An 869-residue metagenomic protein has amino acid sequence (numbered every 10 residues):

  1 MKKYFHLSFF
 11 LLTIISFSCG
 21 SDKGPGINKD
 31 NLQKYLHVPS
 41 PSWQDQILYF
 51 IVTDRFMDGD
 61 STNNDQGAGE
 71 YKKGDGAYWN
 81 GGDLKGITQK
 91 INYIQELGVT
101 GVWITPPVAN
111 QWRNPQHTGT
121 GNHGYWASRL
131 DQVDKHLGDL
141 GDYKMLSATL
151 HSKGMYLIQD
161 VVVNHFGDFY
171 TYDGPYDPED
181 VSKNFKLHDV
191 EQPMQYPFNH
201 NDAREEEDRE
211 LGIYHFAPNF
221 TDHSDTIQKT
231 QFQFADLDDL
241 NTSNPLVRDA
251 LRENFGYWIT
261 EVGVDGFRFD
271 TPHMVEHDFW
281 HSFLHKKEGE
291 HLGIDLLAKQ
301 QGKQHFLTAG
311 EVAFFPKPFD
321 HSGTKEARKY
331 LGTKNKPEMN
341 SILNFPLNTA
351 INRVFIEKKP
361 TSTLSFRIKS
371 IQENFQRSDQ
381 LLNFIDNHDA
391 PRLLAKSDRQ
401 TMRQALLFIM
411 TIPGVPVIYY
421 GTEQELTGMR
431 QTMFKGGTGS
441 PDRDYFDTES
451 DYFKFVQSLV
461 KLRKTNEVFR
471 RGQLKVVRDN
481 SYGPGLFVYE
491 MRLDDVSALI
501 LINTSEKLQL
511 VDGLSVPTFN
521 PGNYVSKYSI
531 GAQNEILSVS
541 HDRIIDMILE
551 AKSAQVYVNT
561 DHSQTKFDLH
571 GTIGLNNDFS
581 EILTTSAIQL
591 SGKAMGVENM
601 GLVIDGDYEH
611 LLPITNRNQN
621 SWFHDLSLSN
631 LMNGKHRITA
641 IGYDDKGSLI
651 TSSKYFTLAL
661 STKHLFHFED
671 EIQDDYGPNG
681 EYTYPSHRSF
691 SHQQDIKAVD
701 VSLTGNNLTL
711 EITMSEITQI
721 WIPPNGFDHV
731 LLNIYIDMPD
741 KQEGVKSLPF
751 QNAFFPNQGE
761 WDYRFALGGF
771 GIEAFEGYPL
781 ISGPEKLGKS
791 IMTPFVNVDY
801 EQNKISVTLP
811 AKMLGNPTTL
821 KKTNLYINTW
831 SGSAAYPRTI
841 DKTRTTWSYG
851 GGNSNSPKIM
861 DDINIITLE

Functional and structural regions predicted by a protein language model:
C19-F50, D65-A68, K73, N80 (+9 more regions): Carbohydrate-interacting/catalytic domains
N31, S147, H165, N254-R377 (+7 more regions): Active-site-proximal helices and loops of the catalytic beta/alpha 8
S40-Q46, D54-Y257, E261-V262, S282-F283 (+3 more regions): Substrate-binding/active-site clefts of carbohydrate-active enzymes
S497-T504, N706-E716, I805-A811: Short, well-ordered beta-strand segments enriched in hydrophobic/aromatic residues
D561-A587, A659-S686, S691-A698: Short, compositionally biased P/S/T/A/G/V-rich stretches that sit at domain boundaries
A587-L658: Long, low-complexity serine/threonine/glycine- and acidic-rich segments characteristic of extracellular
S653-E671, Y735-E760, Q802, M813-E869: Acidic/polar low-complexity flexible segments
H664-L665, P678-G771, A834-Y836: Surface-exposed, glycine/proline- and aromatic-rich loop segments on solvent-exposed faces across compartments
